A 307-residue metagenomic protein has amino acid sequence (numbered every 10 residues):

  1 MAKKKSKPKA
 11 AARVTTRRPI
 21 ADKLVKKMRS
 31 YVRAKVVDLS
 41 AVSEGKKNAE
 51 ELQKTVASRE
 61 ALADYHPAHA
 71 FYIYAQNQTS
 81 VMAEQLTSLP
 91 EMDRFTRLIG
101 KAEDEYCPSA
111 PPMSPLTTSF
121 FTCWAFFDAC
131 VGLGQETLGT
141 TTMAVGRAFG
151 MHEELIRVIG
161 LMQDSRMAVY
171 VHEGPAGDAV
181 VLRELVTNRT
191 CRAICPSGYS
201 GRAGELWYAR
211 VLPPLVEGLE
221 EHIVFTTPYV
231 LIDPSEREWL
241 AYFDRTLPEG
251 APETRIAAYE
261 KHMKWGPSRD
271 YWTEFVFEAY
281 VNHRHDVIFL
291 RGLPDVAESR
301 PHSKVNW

Functional and structural regions predicted by a protein language model:
A2-A168, Y199-S200, L212-W307: Mixed-charge, low-complexity intrinsically disordered regions
S165, A176-G177: Well-ordered mid-protein domain cores that form the structural environment of catalytic cofactors
H172-G174: Conserved hydrophobic positions within beta-strands
A176, V186, P213: A broadly conserved detector of short glycine/acidic/proline-rich loop/turn motifs that flank catalytic sites and bind
D178-L182: Short aromatic-glycine-enriched beta-strand elements
E184-A193: Short, structured beta-strand/loop micro-motifs enriched in basic residues and often containing a Trp
I194-R210: Short nucleic-acid-contacting surface segments enriched for D/E, G, S/T with interspersed K/R
